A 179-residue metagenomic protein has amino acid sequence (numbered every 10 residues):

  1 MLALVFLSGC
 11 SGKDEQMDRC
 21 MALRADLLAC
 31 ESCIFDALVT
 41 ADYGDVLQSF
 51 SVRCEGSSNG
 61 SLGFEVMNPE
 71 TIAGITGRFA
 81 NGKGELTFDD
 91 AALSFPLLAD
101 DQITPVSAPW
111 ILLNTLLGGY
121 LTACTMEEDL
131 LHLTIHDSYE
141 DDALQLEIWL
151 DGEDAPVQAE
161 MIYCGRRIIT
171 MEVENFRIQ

Functional and structural regions predicted by a protein language model:
M1-L2: Sec-dependent N-terminal signal peptides
V5-G56, R177-Q179: N-terminal leader/targeting segments and the immediate start of mature chains
D26, V52-S57, G77-R78, Y120-E128 (+1 more regions): Short, exposed beta-strand/loop patches in secreted or surface proteins that constitute
E31-V39, V46-V66, I75-G77, G82-G84 (+3 more regions): One face of beta-strands
A37-V39, T87-D141: Flexible, processing/modification-adjacent segments and terminal tails in exported/periplasmic/extracellular proteins
D42-G44, M67-P69, S138-E140: Short polar/acidic secondary-structure junctions
G56-I111: An acidic-aromatic
T122-Q179: Gly/Pro-enriched, hydrophobic low-complexity segments that function as extracytoplasmic propeptides/linkers
